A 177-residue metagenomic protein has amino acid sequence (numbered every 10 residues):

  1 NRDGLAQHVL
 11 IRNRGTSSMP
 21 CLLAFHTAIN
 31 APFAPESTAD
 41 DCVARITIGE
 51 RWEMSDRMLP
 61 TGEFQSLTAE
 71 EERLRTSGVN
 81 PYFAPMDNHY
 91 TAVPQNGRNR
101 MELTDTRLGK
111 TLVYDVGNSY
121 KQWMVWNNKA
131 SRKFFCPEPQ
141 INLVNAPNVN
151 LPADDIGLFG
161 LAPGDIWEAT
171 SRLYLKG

Functional and structural regions predicted by a protein language model:
N1-G4, G15, F33, D105-R107 (+2 more regions): A short, structured loop/turn motif at beta-sheet edges
N1-T27: Acidic, contiguous internal or C-terminal segments within carbohydrate-active enzymes that form a structured patch used
Q7, L23, N99-M101, F135 (+1 more regions): Hydrophobic residues positioned within well-ordered beta-strands of beta-sheet architectures
V9, F159-K176: Short Pro-Gly-centered flexible turn/kink motifs
L10-G15, N127-N128, L175: Asparagine-centered strand-capping/turn motif at beta-strand->loop junctions
S18-P20, A28-G117: Active-site/ligand-binding surface loops and adjacent short beta/alpha elements that line catalytic pockets across
T104-V144: Glycine-rich active-site loops that engage anionic ligands at enzyme catalytic sites
N145-D154: Short, structured beta-strand/loop micro-motifs enriched in basic residues and often containing a Trp
